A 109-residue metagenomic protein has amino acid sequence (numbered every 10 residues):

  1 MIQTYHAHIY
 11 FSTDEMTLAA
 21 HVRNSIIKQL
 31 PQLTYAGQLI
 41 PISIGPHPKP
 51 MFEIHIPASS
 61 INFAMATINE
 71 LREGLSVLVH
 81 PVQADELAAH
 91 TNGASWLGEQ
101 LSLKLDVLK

Functional and structural regions predicted by a protein language model:
M1-K109: Long, contiguous binding/interaction regions
